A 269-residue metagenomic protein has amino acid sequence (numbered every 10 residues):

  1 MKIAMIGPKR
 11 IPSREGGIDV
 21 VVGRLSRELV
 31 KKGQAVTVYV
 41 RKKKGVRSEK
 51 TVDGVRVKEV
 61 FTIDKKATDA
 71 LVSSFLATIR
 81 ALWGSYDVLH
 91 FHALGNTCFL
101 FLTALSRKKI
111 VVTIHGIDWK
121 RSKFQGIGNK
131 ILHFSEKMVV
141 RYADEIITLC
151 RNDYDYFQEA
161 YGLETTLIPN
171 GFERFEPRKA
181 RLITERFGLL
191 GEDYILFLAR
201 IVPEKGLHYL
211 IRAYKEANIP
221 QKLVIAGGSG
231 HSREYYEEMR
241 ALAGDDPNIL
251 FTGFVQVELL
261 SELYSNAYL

Functional and structural regions predicted by a protein language model:
M1-K43, A81, K215: N-terminal subdomain of nucleotide-sugar transferases
V20, D193, F197, V202-E216: A conserved mid-protein helix/loop that constitutes part of the nucleotide-sugar donor-binding site
K42-K44, F172, L198, K222-R240 (+1 more regions): Glycosyltransferase donor-sugar binding loop
E49, P177-L189: A short helix/loop element that forms part of the nucleotide-sugar donor recognition site in Leloir-type
L71-L82, Y86-W119: An aromatic- and histidine-rich active-site surface loop
I79-L82, N129-I146: Membrane-proximal helix-turn-helix segments that form the acceptor-binding/catalytic region of lipid-linked
N152, G171: Carbohydrate-associated surface elements
S265-L269: Acidic donor-binding loop of glycosyltransferase active sites
